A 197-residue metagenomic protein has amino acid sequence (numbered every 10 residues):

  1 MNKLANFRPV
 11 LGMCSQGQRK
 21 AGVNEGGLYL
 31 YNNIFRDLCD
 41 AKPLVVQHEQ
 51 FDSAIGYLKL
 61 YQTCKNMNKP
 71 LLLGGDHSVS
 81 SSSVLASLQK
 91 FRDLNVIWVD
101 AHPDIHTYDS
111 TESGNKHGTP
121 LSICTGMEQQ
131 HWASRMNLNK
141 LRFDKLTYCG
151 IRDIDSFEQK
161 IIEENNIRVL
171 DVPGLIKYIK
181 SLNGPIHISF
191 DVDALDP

Functional and structural regions predicted by a protein language model:
N2-P197: Conserved alpha-helical scaffold segments that buttress catalytic/binding sites
